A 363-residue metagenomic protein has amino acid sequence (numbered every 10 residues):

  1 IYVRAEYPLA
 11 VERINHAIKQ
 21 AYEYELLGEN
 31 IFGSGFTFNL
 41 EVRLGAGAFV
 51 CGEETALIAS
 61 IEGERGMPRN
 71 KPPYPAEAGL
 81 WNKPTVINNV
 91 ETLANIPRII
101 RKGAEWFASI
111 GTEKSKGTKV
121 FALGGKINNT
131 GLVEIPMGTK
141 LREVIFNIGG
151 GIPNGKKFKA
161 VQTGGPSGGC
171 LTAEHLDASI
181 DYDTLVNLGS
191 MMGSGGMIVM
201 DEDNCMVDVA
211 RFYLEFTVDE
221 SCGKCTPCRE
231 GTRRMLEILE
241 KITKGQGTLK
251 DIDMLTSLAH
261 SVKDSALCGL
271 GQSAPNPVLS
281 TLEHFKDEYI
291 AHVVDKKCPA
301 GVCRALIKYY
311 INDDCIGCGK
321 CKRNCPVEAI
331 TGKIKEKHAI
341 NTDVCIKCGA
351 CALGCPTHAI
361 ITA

Functional and structural regions predicted by a protein language model:
Y2-I18, F38-L40, I152-N187, E283: Terminal amphipathic helices with adjacent charged low-complexity linkers/tails
V11-M137, G149: Hydrophobic alpha-helical positions that pack around
E12, H16-G33, S179-K308, G332-A339: Ferredoxin-type iron-sulfur electron-transfer modules in oxidoreductases and energy-metabolism complexes
G52, C222-C228, C268, C298 (+4 more regions): Short cysteine clusters
A59, N88, R98, A300 (+5 more regions): Non-ligating segments of multi-cofactor redox enzymes
S60-P72, E174-M191: Active-site loop ensemble at the mouth of alpha/beta enzyme cores that anchors a bound cofactor
G138-P153: Short amphipathic, charge-patterned alpha-helical segments
P227-R233, I311, K320-A339, A350-A363: Iron-sulfur cluster-binding cysteine motifs and their immediate structural context in ferredoxin-like electron-transfer
